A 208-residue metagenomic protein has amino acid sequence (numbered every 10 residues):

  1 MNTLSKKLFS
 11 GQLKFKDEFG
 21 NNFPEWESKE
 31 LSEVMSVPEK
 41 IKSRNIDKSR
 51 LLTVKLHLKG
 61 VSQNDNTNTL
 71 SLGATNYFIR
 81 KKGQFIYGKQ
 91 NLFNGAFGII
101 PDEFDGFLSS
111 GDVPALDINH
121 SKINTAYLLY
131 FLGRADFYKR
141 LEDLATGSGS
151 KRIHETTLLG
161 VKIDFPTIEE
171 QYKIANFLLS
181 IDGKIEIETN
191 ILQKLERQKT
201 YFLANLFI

Functional and structural regions predicted by a protein language model:
M1-S10, F15-G20, R152, K162-L195 (+1 more regions): A structural feature that tracks compact, well-ordered secondary-structure segments with a strong bias toward
L8, V34-M35, L56, L132 (+2 more regions): Hydrophobic aliphatic residues
G11, F93, F107-D112, T146-E169: A short glycine-rich beta-alpha junction/loop motif
Q12-K42, G160: Non-catalytic DNA-recognition/assembly elements of restriction-modification systems
S32-S43, K48-F85: Sequence-specific dsDNA recognition surfaces
T69-T75, E103, S148, G160: A structural connector/turn signal
T75-A135: A short beta-sheet element
